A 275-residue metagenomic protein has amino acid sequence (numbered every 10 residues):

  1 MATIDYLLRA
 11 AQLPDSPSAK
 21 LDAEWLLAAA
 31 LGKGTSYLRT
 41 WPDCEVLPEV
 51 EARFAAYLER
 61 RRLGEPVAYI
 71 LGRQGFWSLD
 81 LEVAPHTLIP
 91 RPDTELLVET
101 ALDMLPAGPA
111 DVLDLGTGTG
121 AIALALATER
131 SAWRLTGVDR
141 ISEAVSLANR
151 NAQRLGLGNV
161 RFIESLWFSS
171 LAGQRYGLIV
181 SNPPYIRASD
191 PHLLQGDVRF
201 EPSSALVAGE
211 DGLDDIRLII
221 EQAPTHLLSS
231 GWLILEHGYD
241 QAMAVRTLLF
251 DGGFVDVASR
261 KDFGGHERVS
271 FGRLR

Functional and structural regions predicted by a protein language model:
M1-D22: Non-catalytic nucleic-acid substrate-recognition regions in nucleic-acid-modifying enzymes
S16-P17, R130-A132, Q153-G158, H226-L227 (+1 more regions): Short helix-capping segments at alpha-helix termini
W25-D103: Conserved AdoMet
L26, G64, T94, I122 (+5 more regions): Residue-level signal for inorganic ion chemistry
A68, I186-S189, D240: Active-site beta-alpha loop architecture of Rossmann-like, nucleotide-cofactor-dependent enzymes
P92, L96-H192, D197: Conserved SAM/SAH cofactor-binding pocket of Class I
Y185-D215: Mobile active-site "lid"/loop adjacent to the S-adenosyl-L-methionine
E210-R273: Conserved Class I SAM-dependent methyltransferase catalytic core
